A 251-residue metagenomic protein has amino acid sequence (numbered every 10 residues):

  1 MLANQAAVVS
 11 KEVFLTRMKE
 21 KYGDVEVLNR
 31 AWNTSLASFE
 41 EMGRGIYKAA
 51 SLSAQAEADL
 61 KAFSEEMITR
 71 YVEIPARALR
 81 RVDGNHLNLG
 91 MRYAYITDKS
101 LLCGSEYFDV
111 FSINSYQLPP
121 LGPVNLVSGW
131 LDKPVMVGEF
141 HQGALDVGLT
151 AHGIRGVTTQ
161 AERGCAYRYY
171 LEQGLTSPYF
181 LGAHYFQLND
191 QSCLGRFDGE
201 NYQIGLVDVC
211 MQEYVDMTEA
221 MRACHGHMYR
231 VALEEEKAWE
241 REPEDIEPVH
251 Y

Functional and structural regions predicted by a protein language model:
M1-Y93, K99-L118, P123-D146, E172 (+3 more regions): Active-site region of glycoside hydrolase catalytic domains
G90, H152-A161: Active-site mouth loops of central-metabolism enzymes
D146-R155, G195-Q203: Histidine/acidic-residue-rich catalytic or RNA/ligand-binding cores of hydrolases and nuclease-related proteins
V157-L171: Surface-exposed substrate-engagement region within the catalytic domains of secreted or surface-exposed extracellular
Q203-I204, E213: C-terminal catalytic/acceptor-binding lobe
T218, E236-Y251: Non-catalytic C-terminal accessory domains or segments of carbohydrate-active enzymes
